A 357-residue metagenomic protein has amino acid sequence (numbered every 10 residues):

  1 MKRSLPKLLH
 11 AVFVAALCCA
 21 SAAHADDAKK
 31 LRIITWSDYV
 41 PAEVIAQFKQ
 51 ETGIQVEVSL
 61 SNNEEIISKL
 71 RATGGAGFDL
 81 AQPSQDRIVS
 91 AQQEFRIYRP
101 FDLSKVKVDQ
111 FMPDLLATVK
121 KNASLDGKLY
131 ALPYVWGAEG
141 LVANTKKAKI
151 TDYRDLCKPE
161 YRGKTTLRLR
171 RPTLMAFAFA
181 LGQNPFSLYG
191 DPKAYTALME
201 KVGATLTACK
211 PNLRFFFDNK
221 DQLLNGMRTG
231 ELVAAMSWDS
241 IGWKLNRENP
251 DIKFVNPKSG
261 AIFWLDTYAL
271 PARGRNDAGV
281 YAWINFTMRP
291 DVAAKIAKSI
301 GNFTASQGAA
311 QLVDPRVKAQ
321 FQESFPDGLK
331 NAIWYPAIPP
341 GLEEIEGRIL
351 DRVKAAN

Functional and structural regions predicted by a protein language model:
H10-A20: Bacterial N-terminal signal peptides
D26-A91: Early extracytoplasmic/lumenal segment of secretory-pathway proteins
G77-Q82, F216, V233-W238, K253-F254: Paired acidic/hydrophobic, glycine-rich loop segments that form the ligand-binding mouth/hinge of periplasmic-binding
Q82-G226: Extracytoplasmic ligand-binding site segments that recognize negatively charged/polar headgroups
R87-S90, A234-D251: A ligand-binding cleft/hinge motif common to bilobed small-molecule-binding domains
M199-C209, E248-A272: Periplasmic-binding protein-like
D266, P271-K330: Mature extracytoplasmic/periplasmic domains
D327-N357: Conserved C-terminal helix/tail region of periplasmic/extracytoplasmic solute-binding proteins
